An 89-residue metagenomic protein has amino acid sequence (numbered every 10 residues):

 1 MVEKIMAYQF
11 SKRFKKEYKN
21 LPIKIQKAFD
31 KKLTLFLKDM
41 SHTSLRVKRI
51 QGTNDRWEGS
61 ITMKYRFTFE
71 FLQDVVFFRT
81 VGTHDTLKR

Functional and structural regions predicted by a protein language model:
M1-K16, I23-K27, I61-R89: Enriched for short, Lys/Arg-rich terminal
Y18, L33: Short amphipathic alpha-helical/adjacent loop interface patches that line ligand and macromolecule-binding sites
K19-N20, M40: Short charge-dense sequence patches
D30: Short amphipathic alpha-helical segment that frequently serves as the phosphate-/nucleotide-binding helix
T34-G59: A short, surface-exposed loop/turn module that caps and links secondary-structure elements
